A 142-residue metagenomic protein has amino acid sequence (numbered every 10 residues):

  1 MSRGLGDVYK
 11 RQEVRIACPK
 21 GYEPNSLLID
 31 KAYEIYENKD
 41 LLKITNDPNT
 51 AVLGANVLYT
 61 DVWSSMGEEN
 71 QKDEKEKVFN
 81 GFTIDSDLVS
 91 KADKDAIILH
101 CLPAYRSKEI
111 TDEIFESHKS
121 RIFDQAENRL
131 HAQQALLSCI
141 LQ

Functional and structural regions predicted by a protein language model:
M1-Y9: Single conserved hydrophobic/aromatic residue that forms the stacking wall/gate of nucleotide- or nucleobase-binding
R3, P24-L27, T83-D87, Y105 (+2 more regions): Conserved active-site and cofactor/substrate-binding residues in soluble primary-metabolism enzymes
K10, I35, K39, S65 (+2 more regions): Change "in soluble alpha/beta enzymes" to "in soluble alpha/beta proteins
K10-Y33: NAD(P)-binding Rossmann-fold cofactor-contacting core
E34-D112: Rossmann-like adenosine-cofactor binding region
D95-A96, L102-Q142: Adenosine-phosphate binding glycine-rich loop
